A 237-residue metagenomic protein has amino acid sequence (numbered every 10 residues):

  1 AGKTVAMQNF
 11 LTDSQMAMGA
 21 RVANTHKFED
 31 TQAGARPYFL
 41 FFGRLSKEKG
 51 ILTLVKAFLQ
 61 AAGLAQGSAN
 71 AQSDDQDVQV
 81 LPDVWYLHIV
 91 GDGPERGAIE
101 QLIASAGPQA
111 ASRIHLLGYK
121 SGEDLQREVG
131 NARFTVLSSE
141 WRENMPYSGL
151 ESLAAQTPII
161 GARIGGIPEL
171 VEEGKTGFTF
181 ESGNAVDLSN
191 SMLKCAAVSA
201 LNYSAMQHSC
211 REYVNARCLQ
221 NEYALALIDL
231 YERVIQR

Functional and structural regions predicted by a protein language model:
F10: Carbohydrate-associated surface elements
E29-K49, T53-L59, H88: Conserved donor-binding/catalytic core segment of Leloir-type glycosyltransferases
D77, A98-K120: Nucleotide-activated donor-binding/catalytic signature segment of Leloir-type glycosyltransferases, i.e., the conserved
Y119-K120, R127-A132: Short alpha-helical donor nucleotide-sugar binding micro-motif in glycosyltransferases
Q126, N144, G149-A154, P168-E169 (+1 more regions): Short alpha-helical segment that forms part of, or immediately flanks, the ligand-binding pocket in carbohydrate-active
G130-N144, T157: Acidic donor-binding loop of glycosyltransferase active sites
E173-G174, F178-A185, K194-A200: Conserved acidic donor-binding segment of nucleotide-sugar-dependent glycosyltransferases
L201-R217, Y223-A226: A short, well-ordered alpha-helix in the C-terminal region of glycosyltransferases
